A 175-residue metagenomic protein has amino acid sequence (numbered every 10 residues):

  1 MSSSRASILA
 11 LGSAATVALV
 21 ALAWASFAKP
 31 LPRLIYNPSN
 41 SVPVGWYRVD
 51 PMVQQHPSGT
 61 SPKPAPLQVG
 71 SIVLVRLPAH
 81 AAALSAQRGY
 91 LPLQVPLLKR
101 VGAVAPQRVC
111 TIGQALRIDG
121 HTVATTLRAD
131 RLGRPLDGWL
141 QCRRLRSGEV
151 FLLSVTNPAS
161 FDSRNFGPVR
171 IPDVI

Functional and structural regions predicted by a protein language model:
M1-P96, R144, R164-I175: Protein maturation boundaries and topogenic segments
L34, T125-I175: Acidic/glycine-rich C-terminal interaction modules and beta/coil loop segments that lie outside canonical DNA-binding
M52, P78, Q114, V155-T156: Short, surface-exposed secondary-structure boundary micro-motifs
G70-S71, P106, G148: Loop/turn positions that initiate beta-strands
A81, V109, L116, N157-A159: Solvent-exposed loop/turn segments at secondary-structure junctions within structured extracellular/periplasmic domains
P92-T125: Mid-length scaffold segments of soluble, non-membrane domains
